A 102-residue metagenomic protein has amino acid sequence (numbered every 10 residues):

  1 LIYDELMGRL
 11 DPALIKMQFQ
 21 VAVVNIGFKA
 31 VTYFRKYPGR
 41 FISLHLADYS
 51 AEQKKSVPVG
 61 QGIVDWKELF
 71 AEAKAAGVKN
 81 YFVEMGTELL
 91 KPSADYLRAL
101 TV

Functional and structural regions predicted by a protein language model:
L1-K16, V23-V102: Histidine-acidic metal/acid-base catalytic patches
